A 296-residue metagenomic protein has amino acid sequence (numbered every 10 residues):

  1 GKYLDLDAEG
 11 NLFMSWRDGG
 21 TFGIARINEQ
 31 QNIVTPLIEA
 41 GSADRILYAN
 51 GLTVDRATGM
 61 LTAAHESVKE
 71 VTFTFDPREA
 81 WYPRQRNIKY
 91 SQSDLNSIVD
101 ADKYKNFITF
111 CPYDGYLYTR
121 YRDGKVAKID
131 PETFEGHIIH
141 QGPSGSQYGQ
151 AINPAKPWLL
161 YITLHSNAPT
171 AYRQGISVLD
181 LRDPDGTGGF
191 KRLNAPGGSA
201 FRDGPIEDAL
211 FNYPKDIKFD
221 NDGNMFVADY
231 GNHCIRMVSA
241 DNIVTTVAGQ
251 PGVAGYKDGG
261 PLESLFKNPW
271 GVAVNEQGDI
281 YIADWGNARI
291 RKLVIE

Functional and structural regions predicted by a protein language model:
G1-K2, D18, Q31-N50, E79-N106 (+3 more regions): Gly/Pro-rich loop segments of beta-rich domains
L6-E9, V54-T58, C111-D114, I152-K156 (+2 more regions): Residue-level detector of Asp-centered blade-edge/turn motifs that repeat once per structural unit in beta-propeller
N11-M14, G59-A63, G115-T119, L159-I162 (+2 more regions): Conserved beta-propeller blade signature
R17-G19, A64-V68, R120-R122, T163-A171 (+2 more regions): Short loop/turn segments immediately following the C-termini of beta-strands
G20-R26, S67-T74, G124-A127, R173-V178 (+3 more regions): A short loop-to-beta-strand structural motif that recurs across blades of beta-propeller domains
F73-P83, P131, V178-G186, L293-E296: Short loop/turn segments immediately following beta-strands, especially the blade-tip and inter-blade linker loops
N268-E296: Blade-level signature of beta-propeller repeat domains, shared across WD40, Kelch, NHL, RCC1 and BNR/Asp-box propellers
